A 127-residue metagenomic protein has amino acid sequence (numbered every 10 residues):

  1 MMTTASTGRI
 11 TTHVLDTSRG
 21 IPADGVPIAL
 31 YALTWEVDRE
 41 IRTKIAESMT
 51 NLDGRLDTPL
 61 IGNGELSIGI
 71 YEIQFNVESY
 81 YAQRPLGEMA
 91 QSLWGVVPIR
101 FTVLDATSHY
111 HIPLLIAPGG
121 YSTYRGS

Functional and structural regions predicted by a protein language model:
M1-D24, A32-L33: Beta-strand-rich domain onsets/edges
M2, I68-S127: Feature of secretome-associated and extracellular-like proteins
R9, G25-P27, I70, H109: Exposed beta-strand and adjacent loop surfaces of beta-rich binding modules that mediate intermolecular recognition
T11, T43-K44, D57-L60, V96-P98: Short structured motifs
P27-I45: Short amphipathic beta-strand segments in non-cytosolic proteins
M49-D53, T102-D105: Short proline/glycine- and polar residue-rich coil/turn motifs
T50-G64, I73: Glycine-centered loop-to-beta-strand initiation motif
